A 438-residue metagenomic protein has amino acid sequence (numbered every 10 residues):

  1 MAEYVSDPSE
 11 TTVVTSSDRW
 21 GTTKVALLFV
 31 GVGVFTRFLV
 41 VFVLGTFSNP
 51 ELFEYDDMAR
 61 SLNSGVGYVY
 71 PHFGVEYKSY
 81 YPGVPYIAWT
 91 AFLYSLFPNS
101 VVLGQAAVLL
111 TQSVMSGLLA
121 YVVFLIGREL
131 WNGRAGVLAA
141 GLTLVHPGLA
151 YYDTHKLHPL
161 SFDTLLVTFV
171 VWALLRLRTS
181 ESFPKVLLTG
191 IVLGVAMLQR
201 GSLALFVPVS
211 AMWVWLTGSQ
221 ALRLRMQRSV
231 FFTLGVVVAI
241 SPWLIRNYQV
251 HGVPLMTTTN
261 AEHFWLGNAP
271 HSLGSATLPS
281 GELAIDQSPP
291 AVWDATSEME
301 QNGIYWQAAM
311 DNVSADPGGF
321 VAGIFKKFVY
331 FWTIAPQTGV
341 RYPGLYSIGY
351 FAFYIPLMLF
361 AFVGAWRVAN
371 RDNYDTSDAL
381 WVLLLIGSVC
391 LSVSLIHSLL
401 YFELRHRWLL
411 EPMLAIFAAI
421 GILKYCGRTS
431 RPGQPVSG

Functional and structural regions predicted by a protein language model:
V14, R19, L130, R134 (+5 more regions): Membrane-interface transmembrane helices that cradle and orient dolichyl/undecaprenyl
V30, V84-A88, P98-Y121, A140 (+1 more regions): Loop-to-helix entry region of an early transmembrane alpha helix in multi-pass inner-membrane enzymes
G33-T36, G136-P147, L165, W172 (+3 more regions): Short helix- or helix-capping micro-motifs that position conserved polar/aromatic residues at function-defining sites
F42-F53, V66-A91, D311-N312: Membrane-proximal lumenal/periplasmic loop motifs of glycosylation machinery
A107-L110, Y305, D311-I386: Membrane-interface anchor segments at the N-terminal boundary of transmembrane helices in multi-pass membrane enzymes
A107-L130, F169, L359-V363: Transmembrane-helix motifs of polytopic, lipid-linked glycan transferases
V122, L142, F162-T179, K185-L193 (+1 more regions): Specific aromatic-rich, kink-prone transmembrane helix
Y248-H251, L255-Y330: Membrane-proximal stem/loop segments at transmembrane-domain junctions that anchor or position
